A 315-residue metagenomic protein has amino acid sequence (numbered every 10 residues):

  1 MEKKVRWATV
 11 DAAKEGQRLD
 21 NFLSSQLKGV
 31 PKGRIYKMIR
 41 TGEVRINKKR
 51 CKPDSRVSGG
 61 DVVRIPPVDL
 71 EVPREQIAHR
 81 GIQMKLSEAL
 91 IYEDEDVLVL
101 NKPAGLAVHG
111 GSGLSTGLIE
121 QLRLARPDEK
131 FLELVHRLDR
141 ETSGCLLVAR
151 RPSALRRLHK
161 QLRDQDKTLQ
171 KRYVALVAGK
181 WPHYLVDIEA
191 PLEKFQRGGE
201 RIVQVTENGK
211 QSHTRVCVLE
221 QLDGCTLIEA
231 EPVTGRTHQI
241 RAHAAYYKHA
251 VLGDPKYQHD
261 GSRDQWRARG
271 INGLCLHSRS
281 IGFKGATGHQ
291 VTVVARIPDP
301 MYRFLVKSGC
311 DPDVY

Functional and structural regions predicted by a protein language model:
M1-G198, Q290, R296-Y315: RNA pseudouridine synthases
E71-P73, R197-G199, Q211-H213, D260-W266: Short Pro/Gly-enriched beta-strand edge/turn motifs at strand-loop
Q76-A78, L86-S87, E200-V205, Q265-G270: Short, P/G- and charge-enriched loop/turn segments at secondary-structure junctions
G81-K85, Q170, V205-T214, C275-L276: Short coil-to-beta-strand transition motifs
L90, V177, R215-V218, V251: Conserved hydrophobic positions within beta-strands
S115-L118, L122, P152-A154, R163 (+1 more regions): Pseudouridine synthase
T234, F283-Q290: Short acidic, glycine-rich loop/turn motifs
